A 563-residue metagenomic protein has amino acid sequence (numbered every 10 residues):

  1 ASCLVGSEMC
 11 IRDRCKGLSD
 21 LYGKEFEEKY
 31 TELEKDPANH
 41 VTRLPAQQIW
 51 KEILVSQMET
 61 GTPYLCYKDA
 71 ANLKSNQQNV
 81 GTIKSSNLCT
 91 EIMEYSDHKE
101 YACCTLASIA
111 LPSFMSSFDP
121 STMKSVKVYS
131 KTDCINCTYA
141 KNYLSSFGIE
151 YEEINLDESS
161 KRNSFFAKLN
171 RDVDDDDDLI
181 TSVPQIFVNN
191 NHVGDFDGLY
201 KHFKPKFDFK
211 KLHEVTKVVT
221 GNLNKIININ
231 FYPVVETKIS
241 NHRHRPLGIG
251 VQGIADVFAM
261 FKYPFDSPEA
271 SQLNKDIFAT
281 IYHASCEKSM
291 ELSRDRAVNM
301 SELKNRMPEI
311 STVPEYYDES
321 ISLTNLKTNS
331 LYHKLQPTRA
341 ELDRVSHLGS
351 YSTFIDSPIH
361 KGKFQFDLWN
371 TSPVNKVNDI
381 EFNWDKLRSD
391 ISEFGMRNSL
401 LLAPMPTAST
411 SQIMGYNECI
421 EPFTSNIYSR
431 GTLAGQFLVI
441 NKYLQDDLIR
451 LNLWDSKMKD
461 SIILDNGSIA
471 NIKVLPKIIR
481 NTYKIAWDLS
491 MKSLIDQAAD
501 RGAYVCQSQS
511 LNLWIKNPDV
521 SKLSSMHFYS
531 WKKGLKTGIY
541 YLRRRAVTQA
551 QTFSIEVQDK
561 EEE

Functional and structural regions predicted by a protein language model:
A1-G6, I11: Single conserved hydrophobic/aromatic residue that forms the stacking wall/gate of nucleotide- or nucleobase-binding
K35-A70: Structured secondary-structure scaffolds
Q57-T122, K206-I239, V251-F261, Y416-Y443 (+1 more regions): Function-dense linear segments that define catalytic or interfacial modules in macromolecule-processing proteins
G61, S121-I154: Local sequence-structure signature of Cys/Sec-based thiol-disulfide redox active-site neighborhoods
M93-S96, L223, I227-N228, D343-R344 (+5 more regions): Catalytic alpha/beta core of large soluble enzyme barrels
L156-T181, F203: Thioredoxin-like thiol-disulfide oxidoreductase module
V188-P205: Non-catalytic, surface beta->alpha helical segment in thiol-disulfide oxidoreductase systems
V215-K238, H242, P246, P264-T407 (+3 more regions): Internal maturation/activation junctions in enzymes
